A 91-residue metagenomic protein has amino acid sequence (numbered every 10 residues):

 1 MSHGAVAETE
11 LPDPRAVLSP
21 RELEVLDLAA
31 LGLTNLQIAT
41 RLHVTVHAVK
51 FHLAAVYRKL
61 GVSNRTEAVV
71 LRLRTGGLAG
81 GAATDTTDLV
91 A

Functional and structural regions predicted by a protein language model:
S2-L23, G81, D85-D88: Regulatory hinge/linker segments at domain boundaries that couple sensory/effector modules to output domains
E10, R58-A91: Basic, Lys/Arg-enriched C-terminal extension of HTH/homeodomain DNA-binding domains
S19, L26, K50: Conserved catalytic core of two-component sensor histidine kinases
L23-E24, E67: Pre-recognition alpha-helix immediately N-terminal to the DNA-recognition helix within helix-turn-helix or winged-helix
D27, T40, V70: A cross-family signal for key residues in well-ordered alpha-helices that form functional helical elements
A29-L33, R72: Short helix-to-turn junction characteristic of helix-turn-helix DNA-binding domains, especially the helix
G32-E67: Recognition helix of helix-turn-helix DNA-binding domains
